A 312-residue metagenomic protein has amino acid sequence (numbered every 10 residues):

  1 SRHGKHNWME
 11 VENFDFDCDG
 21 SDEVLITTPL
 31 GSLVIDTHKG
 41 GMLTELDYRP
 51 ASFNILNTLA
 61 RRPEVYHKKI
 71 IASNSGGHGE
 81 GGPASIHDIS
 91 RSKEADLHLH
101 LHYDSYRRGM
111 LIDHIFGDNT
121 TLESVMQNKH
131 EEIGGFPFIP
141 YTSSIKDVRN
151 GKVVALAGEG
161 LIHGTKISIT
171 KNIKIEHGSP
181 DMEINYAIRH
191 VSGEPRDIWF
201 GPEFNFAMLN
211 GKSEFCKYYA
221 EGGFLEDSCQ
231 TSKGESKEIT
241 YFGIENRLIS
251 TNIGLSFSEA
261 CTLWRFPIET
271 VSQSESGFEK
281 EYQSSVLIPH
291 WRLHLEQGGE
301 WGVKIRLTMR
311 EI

Functional and structural regions predicted by a protein language model:
H3-G20, P29, T58, N128-N185 (+2 more regions): Beta-strand-rich recognition/accessory modules
E23-L25, S32-V34, W199: Beta-sheet entry/capping signal
V24, M42-Y48, F242-I244: Short polybasic amphipathic segments
L25-I26, I188: Hydrophobic beta-strand positions
P29-S144: Acidic-aromatic substrate-binding/catalytic surfaces of carbohydrate-active enzymes
H38-E64, K69-I71, T165-I169, H177-E221 (+1 more regions): Acidic (Asp/Glu-rich), glycine- and aromatic
F53-I55, R61-V65, A72-G76, S213-K217 (+4 more regions): Short, surface-exposed, polar/charged, turn-prone segments marking secondary-structure boundaries
E194-W199, F204-R265: Active-site/ligand-binding surface loops and adjacent short beta/alpha elements that line catalytic pockets across
